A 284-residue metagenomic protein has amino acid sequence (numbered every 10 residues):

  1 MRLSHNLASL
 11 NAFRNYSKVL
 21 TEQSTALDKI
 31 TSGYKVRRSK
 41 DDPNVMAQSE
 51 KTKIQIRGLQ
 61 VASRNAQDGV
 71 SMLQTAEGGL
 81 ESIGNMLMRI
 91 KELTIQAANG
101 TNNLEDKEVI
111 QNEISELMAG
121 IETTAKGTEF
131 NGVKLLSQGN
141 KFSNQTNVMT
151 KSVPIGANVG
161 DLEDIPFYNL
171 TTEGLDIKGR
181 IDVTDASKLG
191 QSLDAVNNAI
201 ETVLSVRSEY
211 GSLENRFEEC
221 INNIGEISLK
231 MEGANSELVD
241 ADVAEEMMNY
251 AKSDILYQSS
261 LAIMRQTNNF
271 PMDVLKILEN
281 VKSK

Functional and structural regions predicted by a protein language model:
M1-S9, R38, E50, S63 (+3 more regions): Amphipathic alpha-helical coiled-coil/heptad-repeat segments
H5, A12, T25-S32: N-terminal, post-signal peptide beta-strand-biased segments of exported outer-membrane/organellar beta-barrel and other
N15-S24, E50-R64, L261, M272: Parallel, heptad-repeat alpha-helical coiled-coil signal-transduction segments
V19-K29, S82-E92, N223-G233, E237: Extended, amphipathic, non-transmembrane alpha-helical segments
S39, V206, Y210-L213, I227-A251: Amphipathic, heptad-repeat alpha-helical segments used for oligomerization and assembly
